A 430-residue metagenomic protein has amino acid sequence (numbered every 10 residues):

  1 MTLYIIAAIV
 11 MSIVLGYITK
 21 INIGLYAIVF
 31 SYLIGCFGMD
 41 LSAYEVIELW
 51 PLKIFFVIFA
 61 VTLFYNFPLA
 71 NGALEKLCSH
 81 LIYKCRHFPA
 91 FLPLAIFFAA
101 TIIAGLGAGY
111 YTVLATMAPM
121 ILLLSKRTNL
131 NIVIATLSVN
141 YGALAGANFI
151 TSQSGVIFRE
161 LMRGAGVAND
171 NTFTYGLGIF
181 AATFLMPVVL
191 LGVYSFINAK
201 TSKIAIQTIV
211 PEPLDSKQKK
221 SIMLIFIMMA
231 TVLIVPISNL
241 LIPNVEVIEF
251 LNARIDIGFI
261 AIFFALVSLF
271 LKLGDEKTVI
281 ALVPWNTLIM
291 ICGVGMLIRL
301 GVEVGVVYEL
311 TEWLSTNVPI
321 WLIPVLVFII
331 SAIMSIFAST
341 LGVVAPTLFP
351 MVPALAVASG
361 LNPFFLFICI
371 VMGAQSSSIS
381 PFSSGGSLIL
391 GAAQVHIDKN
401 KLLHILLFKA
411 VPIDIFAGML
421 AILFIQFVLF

Functional and structural regions predicted by a protein language model:
M1-V57, Y65, F180-E309, I413-F416 (+1 more regions): Hydrophobic transmembrane alpha-helices of multi-pass small-molecule transporters
T2-A7, L25-I28, F55, A90-F98 (+9 more regions): Hydrophobic alpha-helical transmembrane segments
I18-I23, K53-I54, N66-E75, I103-T116 (+4 more regions): Short helix-coil transition sites and intra-membrane helix breaks within transmembrane domains of multi-pass
V29-G38, F59, A90-L94, L144-T151 (+2 more regions): Small-residue-rich segments of transmembrane alpha-helices in multi-pass membrane proteins, especially helix faces
K76-R86, L122-R127, A265, T278-L282 (+4 more regions): Short amphipathic alpha-helical coupling elements at transmembrane boundaries
H87-L122, V133-T136, I320-V371: Hydrophobic alpha-helical transmembrane segments of multi-pass integral membrane proteins, predominantly secondary
F97-T101, M120, V139-G146, Y175-F180 (+5 more regions): Transmembrane helix-bundle signature of multi-pass membrane transporters/permeases
L124-L214, N362, C369, S387-F430: Membrane-core helix-loop-helix motifs of multi-pass transport proteins
